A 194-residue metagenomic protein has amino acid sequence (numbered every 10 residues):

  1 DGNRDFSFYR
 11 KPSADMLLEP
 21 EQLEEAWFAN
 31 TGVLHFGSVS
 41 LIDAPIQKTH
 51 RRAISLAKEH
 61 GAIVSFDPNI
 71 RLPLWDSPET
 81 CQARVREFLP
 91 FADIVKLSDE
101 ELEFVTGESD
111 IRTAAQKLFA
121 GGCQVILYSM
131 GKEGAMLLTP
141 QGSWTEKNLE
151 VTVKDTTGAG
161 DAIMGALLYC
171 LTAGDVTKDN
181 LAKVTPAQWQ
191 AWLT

Functional and structural regions predicted by a protein language model:
D1, T80-Q82, G142: Short low-complexity, flexible loop/linker segments enriched in glycine and/or proline with clustered acidic
D1-S38, R52: Conserved N-terminal subdomain of the carbohydrate kinase-like
E24, V85, V153: Acidic, amphipathic alpha-helical patches
V39-K117, C123-V125, K132-A135: Conserved beta-alpha-beta core of the PfkB/ribokinase-like small-molecule kinase fold
S55, G107-T194: Conserved phosphate-binding/catalytic region of the ribokinase-like
